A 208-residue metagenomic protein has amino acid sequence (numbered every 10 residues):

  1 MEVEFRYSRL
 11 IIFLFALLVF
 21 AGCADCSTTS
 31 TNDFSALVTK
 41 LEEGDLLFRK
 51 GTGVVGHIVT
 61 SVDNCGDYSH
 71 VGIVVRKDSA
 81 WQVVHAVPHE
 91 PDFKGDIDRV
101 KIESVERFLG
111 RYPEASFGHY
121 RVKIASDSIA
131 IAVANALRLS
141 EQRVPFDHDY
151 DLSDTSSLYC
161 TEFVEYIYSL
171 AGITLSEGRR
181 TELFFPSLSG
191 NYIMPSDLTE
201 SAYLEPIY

Functional and structural regions predicted by a protein language model:
E2-I11: Bacterial N-terminal signal peptides that target proteins for export
I11-A21: Bacterial N-terminal signal peptides
A24-A36: Bacterial Sec signal peptide processing site at the extreme N-terminus
A24-D25, H148-Y208: Activation targets extended, charge/polar-rich intrinsically disordered C-terminal tails
S35-K40, D63-G66: Short, surface-exposed secondary-structure edge patches
E43-D45: Loop/turn positions that initiate beta-strands
R49-F117, F146-L158: Glycine-rich catalytic cores of cysteine/serine-nucleophile enzymes that process amide/ester linkages in cell-envelope
G56, E114-G178: Active-site nucleophile-His-acid catalytic modules used for acyl/amide transfer and hydrolysis across diverse enzymes
